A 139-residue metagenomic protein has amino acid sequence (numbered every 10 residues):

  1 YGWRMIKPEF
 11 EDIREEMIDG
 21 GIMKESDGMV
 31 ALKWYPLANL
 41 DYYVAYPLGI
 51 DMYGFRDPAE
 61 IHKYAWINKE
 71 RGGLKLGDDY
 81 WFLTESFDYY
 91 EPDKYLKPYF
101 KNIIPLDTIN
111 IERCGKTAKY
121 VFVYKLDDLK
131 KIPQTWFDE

Functional and structural regions predicted by a protein language model:
W3-Y64: Short periplasmic/luminal acceptor-recognition loop of GT-C membrane glycosyltransferases, typified by
R14, D57-E139: Aromatic/acidic, Gly/Pro-rich catalytic loop(s) in extracytoplasmic/lumenal soluble domains of multi-pass membrane
